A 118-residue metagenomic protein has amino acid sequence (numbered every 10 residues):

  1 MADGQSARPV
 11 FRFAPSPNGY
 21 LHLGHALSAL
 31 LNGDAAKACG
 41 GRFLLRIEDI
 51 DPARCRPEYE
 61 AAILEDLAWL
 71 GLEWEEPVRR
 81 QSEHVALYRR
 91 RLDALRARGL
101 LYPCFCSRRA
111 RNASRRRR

Functional and structural regions predicted by a protein language model:
A2-R116: N-terminal Rossmann-like or analogous alpha/beta NTP/dinucleotide-binding catalytic cores that position adenine
